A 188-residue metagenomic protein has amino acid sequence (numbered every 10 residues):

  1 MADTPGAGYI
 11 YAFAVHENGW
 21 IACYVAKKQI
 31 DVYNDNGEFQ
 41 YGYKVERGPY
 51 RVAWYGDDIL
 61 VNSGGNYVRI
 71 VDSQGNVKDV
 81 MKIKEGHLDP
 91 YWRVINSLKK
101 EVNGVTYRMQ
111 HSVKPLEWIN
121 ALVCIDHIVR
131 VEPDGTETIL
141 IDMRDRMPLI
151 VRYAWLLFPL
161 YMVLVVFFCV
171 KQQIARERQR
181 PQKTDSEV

Functional and structural regions predicted by a protein language model:
M1-V188: Eukaryotic scaffold repeat domains enriched in small/polar residues
